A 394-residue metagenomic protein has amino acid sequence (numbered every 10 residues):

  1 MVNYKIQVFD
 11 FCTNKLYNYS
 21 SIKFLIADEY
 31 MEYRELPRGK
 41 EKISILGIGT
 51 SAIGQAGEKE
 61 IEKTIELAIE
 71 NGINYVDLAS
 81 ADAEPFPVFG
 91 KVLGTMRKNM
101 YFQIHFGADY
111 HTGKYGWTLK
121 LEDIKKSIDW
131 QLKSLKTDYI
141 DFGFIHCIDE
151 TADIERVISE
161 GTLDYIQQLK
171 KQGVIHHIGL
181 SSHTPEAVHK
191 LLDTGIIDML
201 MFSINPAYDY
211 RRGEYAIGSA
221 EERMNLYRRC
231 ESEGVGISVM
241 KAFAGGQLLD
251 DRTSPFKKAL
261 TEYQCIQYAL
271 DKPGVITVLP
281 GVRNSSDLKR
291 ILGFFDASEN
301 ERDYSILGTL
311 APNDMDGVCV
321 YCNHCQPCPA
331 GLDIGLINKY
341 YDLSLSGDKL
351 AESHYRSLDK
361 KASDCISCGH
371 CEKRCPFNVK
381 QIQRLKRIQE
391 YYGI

Functional and structural regions predicted by a protein language model:
N14, K23-F106, K171: N-terminal binding-site loop/beta-alpha segment at the start of enzyme catalytic domains that lines or forms
L36, I48, V76, F102 (+7 more regions): Conserved, mostly hydrophobic/aromatic
S44-I48, V76, M100-I104, G143-I145 (+4 more regions): Hydrophobic faces of well-ordered beta-strands that scaffold small-molecule active sites in alpha/beta enzyme cores
G49-K59, D109-D123, T253-K257: Active-site mouth loops of central-metabolism enzymes
S51-I53, A79-A81, H105-D109, I145-I148 (+4 more regions): Active-site beta-loop-alpha junctions enriched in small/polar residues
A56-K59, E70, G116-S238: Glycine/proline-rich, positively charged, aromatic-decorated active-site loop/lid region on the catalytic face
L67-I69, I73-N74, E221-I394: Structured C-terminal cap/extension of enzyme domains
T95-E122, H146-D149: Structural motif corresponding to the early beta-alpha repeats
